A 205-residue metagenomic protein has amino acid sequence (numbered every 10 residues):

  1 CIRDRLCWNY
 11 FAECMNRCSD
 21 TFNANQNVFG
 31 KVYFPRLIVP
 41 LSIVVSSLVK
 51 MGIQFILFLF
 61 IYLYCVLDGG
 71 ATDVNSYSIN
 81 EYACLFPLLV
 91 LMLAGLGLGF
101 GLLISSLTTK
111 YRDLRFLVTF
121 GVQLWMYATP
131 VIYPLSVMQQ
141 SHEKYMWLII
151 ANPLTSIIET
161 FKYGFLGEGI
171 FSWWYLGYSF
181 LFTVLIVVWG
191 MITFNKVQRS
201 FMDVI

Functional and structural regions predicted by a protein language model:
C1-I2: Short, small-residue-biased leader/transition segments that mark boundaries at the very start of proteins
L6-C18, A94-S106, Y127-S136, G190-I192: Transmembrane alpha-helical segments that form the membrane-embedded catalytic/substrate-channel core of multi-pass
C7-A12, E81-L89, K144-W147: Short alpha-helical transmembrane interface motifs in multi-pass membrane proteins
Y10-L37, L41-L48: Transmembrane helix boundary and interhelical loop/hinge segments in multi-pass membrane proteins
N25, L41, V45, L114-L117 (+3 more regions): Hydrophobic alpha-helical segments of integral membrane proteins, encompassing both true transmembrane helices
R36, I43-G121, G169-I192: Alpha-helical transmembrane segments and their short interhelical loops
D113, N195-I205: Short cytosolic juxtamembrane segments of multi-pass membrane proteins
Y127-G177: Short hydrophobic, aromatic-rich alpha-helical segments embedded in or entering the lipid bilayer of multi-pass
